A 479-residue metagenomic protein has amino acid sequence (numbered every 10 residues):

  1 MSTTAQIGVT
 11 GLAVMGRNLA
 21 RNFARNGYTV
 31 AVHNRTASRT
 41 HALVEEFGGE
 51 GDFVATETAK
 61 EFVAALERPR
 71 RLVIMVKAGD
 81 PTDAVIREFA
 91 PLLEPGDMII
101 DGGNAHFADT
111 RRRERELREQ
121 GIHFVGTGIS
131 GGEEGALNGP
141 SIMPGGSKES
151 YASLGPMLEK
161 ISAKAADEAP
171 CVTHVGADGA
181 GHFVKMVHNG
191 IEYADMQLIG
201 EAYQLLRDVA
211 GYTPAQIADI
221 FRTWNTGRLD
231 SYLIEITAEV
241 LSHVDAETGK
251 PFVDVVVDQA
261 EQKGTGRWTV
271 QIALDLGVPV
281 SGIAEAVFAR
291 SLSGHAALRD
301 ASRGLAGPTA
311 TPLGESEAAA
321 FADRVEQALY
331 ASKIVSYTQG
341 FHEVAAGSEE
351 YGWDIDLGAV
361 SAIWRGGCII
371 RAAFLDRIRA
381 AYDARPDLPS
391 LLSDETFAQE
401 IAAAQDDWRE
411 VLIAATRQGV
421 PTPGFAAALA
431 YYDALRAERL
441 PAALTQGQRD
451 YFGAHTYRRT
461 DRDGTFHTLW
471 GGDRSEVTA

Functional and structural regions predicted by a protein language model:
M1-A64, R70, G96, E133-A136: NAD(P)+-binding Rossmann beta1-loop-alpha1 motif at the extreme N-terminus of oxidoreductases
V54-E61, A78-I86: Glycine-rich, highly charged phosphate/nucleotide-binding loops
T82-R87, I100, H106-A218, T226-P251 (+2 more regions): Rossmann-fold dinucleotide-binding core
H182, R207, Y212, D219 (+4 more regions): Interdomain hinge/lid region at the active-site interface of Rossmann-like NAD(P)-dependent oxidoreductases
T223, S348-A381: Small-residue-rich helix-loop
A402-A403, D407-A479: C-terminal amphipathic alpha-helical interaction region
